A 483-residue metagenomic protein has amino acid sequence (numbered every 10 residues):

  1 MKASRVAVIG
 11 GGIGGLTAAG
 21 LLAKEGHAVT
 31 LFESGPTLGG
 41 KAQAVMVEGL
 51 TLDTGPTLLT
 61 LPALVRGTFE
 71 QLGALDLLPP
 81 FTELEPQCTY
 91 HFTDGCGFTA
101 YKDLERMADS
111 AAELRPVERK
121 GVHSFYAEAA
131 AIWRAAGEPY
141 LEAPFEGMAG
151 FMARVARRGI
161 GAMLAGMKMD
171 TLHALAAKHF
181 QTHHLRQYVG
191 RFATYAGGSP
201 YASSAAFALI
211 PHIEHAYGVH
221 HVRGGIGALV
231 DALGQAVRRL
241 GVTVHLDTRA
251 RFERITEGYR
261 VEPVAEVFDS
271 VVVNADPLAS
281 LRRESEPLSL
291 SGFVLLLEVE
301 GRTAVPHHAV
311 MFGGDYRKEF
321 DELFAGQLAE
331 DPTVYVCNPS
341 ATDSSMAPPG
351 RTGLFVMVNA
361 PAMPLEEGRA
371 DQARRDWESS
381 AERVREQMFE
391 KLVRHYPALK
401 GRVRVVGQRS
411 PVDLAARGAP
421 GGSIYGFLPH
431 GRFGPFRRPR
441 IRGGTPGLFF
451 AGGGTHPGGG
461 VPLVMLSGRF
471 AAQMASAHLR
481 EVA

Functional and structural regions predicted by a protein language model:
K2-G137, F427: N-terminal glycine-rich phosphate/pyrophosphate-binding loop and immediately adjacent elements
A130-L240, A416-G431: Active-site/ligand-binding neighborhood in enzyme catalytic cores
T182-A196, D331-Y335, R394-P457: A glycine-rich dinucleotide-binding beta-alpha-beta segment and adjacent secondary-structure elements that constitute
V237-A250: A conserved beta-strand/loop element that lines the FAD pocket in flavoprotein oxidoreductases
T248-P348: Mid-domain catalytic core of redox enzymes that form a hydrophobic substrate pocket/lid adjacent to a catalytic redox
Y335, A341-Y425: FAD-dependent oxidoreductase catalytic-site/capping-region signature
G453-A475: A conserved FAD-binding loop/helix module that cradles the flavin
A477-A483: Active-site-proximal substrate-binding core of FAD-dependent oxidoreductases
